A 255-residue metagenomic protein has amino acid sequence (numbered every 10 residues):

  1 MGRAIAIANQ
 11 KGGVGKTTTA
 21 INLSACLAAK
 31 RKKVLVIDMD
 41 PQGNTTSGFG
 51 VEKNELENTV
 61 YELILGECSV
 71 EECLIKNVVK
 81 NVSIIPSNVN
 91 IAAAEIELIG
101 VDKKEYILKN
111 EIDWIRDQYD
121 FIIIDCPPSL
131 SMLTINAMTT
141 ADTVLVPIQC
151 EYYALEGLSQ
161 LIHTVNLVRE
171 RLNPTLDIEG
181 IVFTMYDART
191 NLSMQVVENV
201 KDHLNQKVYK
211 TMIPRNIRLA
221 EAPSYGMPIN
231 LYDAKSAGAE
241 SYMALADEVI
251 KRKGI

Functional and structural regions predicted by a protein language model:
M1-I255: P-loop NTP-binding core
